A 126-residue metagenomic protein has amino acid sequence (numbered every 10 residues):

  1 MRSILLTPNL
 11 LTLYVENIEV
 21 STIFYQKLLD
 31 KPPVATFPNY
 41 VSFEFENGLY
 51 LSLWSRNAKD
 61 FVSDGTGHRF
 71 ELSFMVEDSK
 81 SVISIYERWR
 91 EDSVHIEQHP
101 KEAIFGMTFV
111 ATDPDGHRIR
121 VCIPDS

Functional and structural regions predicted by a protein language model:
M1, N57-V62: Short beta-strand/turn micro-motifs at beta-sheet edges
M1-I4, Y86-E87, E91-S126: Vicinal oxygen chelate
M1-T22, L72-F74, D125-S126: N-terminal beta-strand motif that seeds the catalytic metal site of vicinal oxygen chelate
I4-T7, G65-R69, E102-A103: Short glycine-enriched loop/turn motifs at secondary-structure junctions
T12-L51, S55-N57: Core segments of cupin and vicinal oxygen chelate
S42, Y50, S73, T108-V110: Short hydrophobic/aromatic beta-strand element in the GNAT-like acyltransferase core that lines or flanks the acyl-donor
L72-E87, S93-V94: Mid-chain, well-packed structural core segment of small domains
